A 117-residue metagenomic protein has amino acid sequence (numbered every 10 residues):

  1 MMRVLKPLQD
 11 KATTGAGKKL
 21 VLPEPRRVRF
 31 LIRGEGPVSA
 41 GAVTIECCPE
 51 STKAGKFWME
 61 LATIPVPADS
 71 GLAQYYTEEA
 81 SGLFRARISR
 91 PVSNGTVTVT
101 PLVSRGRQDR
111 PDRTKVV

Functional and structural regions predicted by a protein language model:
M1-K11, R105-V117: Short, intrinsically disordered N-terminal pre-domain segments
L5, D10-L22, C48, T100: Short Trp-Ser/Thr-centered turn/loop motifs at beta-strand boundaries
K6-D10, F57-A68: Solvent-exposed serine/threonine-rich low-complexity stretches and specific carbohydrate-binding patches
A16-V21, G71-E78: Exposed aromatic-hydrophobic patches
P25-I32, E78-P101, G106: Noncatalytic modules at the cell exterior or secretory-pathway interfaces, chiefly beta-strand-rich lectin/adhesion
R33, E46-E50, S89: A generic structural motif
V38-W58, V99-L102: Short, surface-exposed beta-strand/strand-loop-strand elements in extracellular ectodomains
P67-Y75, Q108-P111: Short, surface-exposed linear segments at secondary-structure transitions and domain or protein termini
